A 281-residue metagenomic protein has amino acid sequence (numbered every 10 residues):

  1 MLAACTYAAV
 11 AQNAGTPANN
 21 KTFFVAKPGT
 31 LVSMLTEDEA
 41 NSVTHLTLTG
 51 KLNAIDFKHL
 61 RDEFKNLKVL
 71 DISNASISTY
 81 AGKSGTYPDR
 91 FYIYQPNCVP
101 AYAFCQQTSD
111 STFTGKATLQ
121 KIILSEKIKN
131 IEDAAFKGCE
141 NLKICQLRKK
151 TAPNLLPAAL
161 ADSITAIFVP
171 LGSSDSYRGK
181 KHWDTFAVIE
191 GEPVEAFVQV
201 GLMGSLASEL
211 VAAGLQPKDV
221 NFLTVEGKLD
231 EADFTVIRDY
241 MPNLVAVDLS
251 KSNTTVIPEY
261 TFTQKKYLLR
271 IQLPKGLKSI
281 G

Functional and structural regions predicted by a protein language model:
M1-A18: Bacterial Sec-dependent N-terminal signal peptides
A18-K27, T44-L52, L67-G82, T86-C98 (+7 more regions): Structural signature of tandem-repeat unit edges
A26-M34, L202-A213: Surface-exposed ligand/attachment interfaces on beta-rich extracellular proteins
L35-V43, E63-F64, L160-D162, A213-V220 (+1 more regions): Flexible, charged surface loops at secondary-structure boundaries
S42, N53-K58, D230-T235: Accessory end-domains appended to solenoid repeat scaffolds used in host defense
K180-T185: Helix-loop-beta element that forms the nucleotide-linked donor phosphate-binding surface in glycosyltransferases
